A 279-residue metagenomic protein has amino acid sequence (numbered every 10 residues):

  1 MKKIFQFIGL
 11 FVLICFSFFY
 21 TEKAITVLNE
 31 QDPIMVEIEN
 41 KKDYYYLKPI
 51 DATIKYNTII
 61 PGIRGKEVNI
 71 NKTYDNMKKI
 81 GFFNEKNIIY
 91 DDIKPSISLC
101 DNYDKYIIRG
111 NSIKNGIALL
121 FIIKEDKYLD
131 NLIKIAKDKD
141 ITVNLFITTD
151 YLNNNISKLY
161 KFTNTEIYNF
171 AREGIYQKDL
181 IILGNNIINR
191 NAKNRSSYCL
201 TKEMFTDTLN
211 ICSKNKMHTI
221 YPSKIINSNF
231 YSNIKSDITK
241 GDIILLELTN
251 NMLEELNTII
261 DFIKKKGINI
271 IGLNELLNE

Functional and structural regions predicted by a protein language model:
M1-L119, K134-V143, T239-E279: Terminal accessory/targeting
K105-Y106, F230-N233: A generic local structural motif
I117, D126-Y231, K240-I243: Metal-dependent polysaccharide deacetylase catalytic core of the NodB/CE4 family, i.e., the active-site-bearing domain
S236: S-adenosylmethionine/decaboxylated-SAM
